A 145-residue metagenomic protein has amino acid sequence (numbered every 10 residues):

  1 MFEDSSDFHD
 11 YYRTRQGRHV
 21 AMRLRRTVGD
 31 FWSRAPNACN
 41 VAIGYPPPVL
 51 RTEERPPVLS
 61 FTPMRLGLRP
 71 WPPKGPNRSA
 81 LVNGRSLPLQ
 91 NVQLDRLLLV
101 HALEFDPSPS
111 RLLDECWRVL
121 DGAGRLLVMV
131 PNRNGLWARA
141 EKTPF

Functional and structural regions predicted by a protein language model:
M1-R34: Class I SAM-dependent methyltransferase Rossmann-like catalytic core, especially the SAM/SAH-binding loop
T14, G75, K142-F145: Short glycine-enriched, charge-decorated loop/helix-capping segments at active-site entrances that position
R26, D30-L87: Class I SAM-dependent methyltransferase SAM/SAH-binding core
S33, P107, D121: Short conserved AdoMet
R85-L97: A short acidic, Gly/Pro-enriched loop at the edge of an enzyme's catalytic core that lines a small-molecule cofactor
D95-S110: A short SAM/SAH-binding and catalytic strip from SAM-dependent methyltransferases
S110-R125: A short glycine-rich, Lys/Arg-flanked "PGG" loop and its adjoining helix->strand segment in the class I
R125-F145: Conserved class I S-adenosyl-L-methionine
